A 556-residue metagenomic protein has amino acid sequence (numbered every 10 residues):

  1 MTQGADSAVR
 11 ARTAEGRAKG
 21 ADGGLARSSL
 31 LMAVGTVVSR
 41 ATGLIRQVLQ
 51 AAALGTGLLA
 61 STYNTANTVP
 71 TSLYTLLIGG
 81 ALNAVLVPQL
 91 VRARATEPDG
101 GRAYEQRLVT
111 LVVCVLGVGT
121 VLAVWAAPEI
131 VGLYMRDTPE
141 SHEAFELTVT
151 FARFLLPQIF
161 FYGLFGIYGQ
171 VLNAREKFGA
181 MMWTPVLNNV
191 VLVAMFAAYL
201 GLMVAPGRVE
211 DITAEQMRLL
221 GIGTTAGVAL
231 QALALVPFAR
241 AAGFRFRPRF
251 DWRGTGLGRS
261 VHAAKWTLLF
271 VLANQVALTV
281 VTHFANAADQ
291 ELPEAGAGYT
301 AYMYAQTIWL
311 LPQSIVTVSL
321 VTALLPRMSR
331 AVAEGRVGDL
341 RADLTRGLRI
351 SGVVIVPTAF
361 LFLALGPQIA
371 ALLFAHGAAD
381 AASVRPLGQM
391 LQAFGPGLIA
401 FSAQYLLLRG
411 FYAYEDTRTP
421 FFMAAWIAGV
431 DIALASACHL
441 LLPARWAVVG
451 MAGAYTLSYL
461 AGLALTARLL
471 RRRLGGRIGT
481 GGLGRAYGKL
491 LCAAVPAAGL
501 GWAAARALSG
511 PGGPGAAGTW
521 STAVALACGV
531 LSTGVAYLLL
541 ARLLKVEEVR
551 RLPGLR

Functional and structural regions predicted by a protein language model:
M1-R556: Membrane-embedded alpha-helical bundles of multi-pass transporters/translocases, especially carrier/permease families
